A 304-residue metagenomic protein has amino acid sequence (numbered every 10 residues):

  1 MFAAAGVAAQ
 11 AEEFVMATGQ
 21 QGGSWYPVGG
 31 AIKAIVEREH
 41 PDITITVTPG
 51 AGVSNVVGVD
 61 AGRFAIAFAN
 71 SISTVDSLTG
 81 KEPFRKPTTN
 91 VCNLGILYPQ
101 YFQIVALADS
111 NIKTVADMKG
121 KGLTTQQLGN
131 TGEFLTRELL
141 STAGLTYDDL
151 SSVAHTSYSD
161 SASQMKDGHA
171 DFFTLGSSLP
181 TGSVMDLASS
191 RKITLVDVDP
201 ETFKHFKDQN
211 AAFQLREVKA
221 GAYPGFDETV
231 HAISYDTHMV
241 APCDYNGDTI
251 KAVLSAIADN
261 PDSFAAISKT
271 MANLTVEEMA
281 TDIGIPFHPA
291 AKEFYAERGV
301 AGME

Functional and structural regions predicted by a protein language model:
F2-A11: Sec/Tat signal peptide C-region and signal peptidase I cleavage site
A11, H40-D42, A51-S54, A61-F64 (+5 more regions): Extracytoplasmic
E13-E39, I43, Q100-D167, D262 (+2 more regions): Bilobed "Venus flytrap"/periplasmic-binding protein-like clamshell domains and structurally analogous long
P27-V28, I35-D60, F226-D227: Extracytoplasmic small-molecule ligand-binding "clamshell" domains of the periplasmic binding protein/Venus flytrap
F64-Y98, S178-T181: Acidic, polar ligand-binding/catalytic clefts
S71-S73, G80-E82, A108-S110, T146-Y245: Pocket-lining segment of extracytoplasmic ligand-binding domains
G122-E138, A212-I283: Ligand-binding clefts/hinges and TM-proximal coupling segments of bilobed small-molecule sensing domains
D160, K166-G168, S177-L195, K207-D208 (+1 more regions): An extracytoplasmic/periplasmic, membrane-proximal ligand-sensing/linker region
